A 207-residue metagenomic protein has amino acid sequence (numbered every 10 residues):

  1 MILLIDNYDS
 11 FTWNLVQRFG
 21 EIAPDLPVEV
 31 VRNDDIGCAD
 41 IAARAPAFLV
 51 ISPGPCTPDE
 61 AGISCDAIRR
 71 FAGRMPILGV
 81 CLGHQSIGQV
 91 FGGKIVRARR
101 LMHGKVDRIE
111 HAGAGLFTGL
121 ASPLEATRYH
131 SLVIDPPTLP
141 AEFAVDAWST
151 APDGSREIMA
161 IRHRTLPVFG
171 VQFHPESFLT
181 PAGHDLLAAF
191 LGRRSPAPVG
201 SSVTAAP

Functional and structural regions predicted by a protein language model:
M1-G73, L82, P181-P207: N-terminal beta1-alpha1 cap of cysteine-dependent amidohydrolase-like domains
V28-V30, I95, V145: Generic structural signal for residues in well-ordered beta-strands
R32, R97, R128: Short loop/edge segments at beta-strand edges and connector loops that shape dinucleotide/nucleotide cofactor-binding
P46-G119, P123, L187: Cysteine-nucleophile active-site neighborhood
P55-T57, L132-V133, E176-F178: Short histidine/acidic/glycine/proline-rich micro-motifs that form metal- and phosphate-coordinating active-site loops
C81, H130, H174: Histidine-centered divalent metal-coordination motifs
G115-L166: Catalytic beta-strand/loop cores that center a nucleophilic Ser/Cys/Thr and support acyl-enzyme chemistry
A151-P196: A glycine-centered loop/beta-turn motif at secondary-structure junctions
